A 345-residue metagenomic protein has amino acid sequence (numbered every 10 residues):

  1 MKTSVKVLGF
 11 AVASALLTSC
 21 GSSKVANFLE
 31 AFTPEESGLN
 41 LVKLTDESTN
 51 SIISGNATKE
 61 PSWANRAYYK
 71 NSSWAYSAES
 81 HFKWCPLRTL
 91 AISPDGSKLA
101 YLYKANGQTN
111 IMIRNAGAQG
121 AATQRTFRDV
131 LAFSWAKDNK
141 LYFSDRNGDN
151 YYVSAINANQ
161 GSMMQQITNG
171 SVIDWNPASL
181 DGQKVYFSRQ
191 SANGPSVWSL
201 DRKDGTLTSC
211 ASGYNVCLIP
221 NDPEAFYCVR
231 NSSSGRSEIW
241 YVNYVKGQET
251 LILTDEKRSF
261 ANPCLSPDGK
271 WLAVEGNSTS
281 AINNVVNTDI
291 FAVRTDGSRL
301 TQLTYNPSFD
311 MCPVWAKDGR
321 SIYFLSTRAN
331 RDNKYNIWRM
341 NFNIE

Functional and structural regions predicted by a protein language model:
M1-L8: Bacterial N-terminal signal peptides that target proteins for export
C20-E345: Sequence signature of WD/YWTD-type beta-propeller architectures
